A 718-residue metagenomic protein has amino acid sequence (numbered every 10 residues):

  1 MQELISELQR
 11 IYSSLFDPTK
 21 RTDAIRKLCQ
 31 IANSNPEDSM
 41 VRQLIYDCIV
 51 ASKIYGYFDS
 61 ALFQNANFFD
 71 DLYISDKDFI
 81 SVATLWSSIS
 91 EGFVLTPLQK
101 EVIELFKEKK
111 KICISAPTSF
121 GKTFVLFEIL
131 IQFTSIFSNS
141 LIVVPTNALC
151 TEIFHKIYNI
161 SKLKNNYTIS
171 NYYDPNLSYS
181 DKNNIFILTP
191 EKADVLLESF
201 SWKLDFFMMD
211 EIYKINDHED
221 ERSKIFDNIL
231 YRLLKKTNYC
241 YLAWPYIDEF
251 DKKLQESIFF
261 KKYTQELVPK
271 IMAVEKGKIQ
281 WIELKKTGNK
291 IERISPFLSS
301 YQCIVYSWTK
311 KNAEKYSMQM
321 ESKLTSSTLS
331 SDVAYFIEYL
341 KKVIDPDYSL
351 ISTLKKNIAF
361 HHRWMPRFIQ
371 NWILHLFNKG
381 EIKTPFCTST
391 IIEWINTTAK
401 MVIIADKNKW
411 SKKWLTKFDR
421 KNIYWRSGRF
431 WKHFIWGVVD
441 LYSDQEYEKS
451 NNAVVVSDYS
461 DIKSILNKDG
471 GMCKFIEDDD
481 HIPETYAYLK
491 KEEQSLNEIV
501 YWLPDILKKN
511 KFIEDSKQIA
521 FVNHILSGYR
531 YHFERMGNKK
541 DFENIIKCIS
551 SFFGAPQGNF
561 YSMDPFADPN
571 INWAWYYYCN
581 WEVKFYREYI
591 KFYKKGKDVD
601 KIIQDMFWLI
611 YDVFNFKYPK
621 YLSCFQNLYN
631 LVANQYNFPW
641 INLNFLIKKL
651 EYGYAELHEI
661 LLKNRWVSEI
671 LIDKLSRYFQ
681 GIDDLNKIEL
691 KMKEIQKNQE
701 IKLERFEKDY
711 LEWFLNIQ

Functional and structural regions predicted by a protein language model:
M1-Q718: N-terminal helicase ATP-binding lobe
